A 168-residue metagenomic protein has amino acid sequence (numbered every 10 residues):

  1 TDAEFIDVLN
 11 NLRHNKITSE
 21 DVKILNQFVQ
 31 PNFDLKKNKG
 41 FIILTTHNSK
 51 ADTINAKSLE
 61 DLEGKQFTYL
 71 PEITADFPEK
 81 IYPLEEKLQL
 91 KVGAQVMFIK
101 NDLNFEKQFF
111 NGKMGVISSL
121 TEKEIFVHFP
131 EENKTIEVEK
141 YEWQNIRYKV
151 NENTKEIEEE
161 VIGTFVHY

Functional and structural regions predicted by a protein language model:
T1-K107, V116-S118: Conserved helicase motor core of P-loop NTPases
D102-Y168: Conserved helicase C-terminal RecA-like lobe
